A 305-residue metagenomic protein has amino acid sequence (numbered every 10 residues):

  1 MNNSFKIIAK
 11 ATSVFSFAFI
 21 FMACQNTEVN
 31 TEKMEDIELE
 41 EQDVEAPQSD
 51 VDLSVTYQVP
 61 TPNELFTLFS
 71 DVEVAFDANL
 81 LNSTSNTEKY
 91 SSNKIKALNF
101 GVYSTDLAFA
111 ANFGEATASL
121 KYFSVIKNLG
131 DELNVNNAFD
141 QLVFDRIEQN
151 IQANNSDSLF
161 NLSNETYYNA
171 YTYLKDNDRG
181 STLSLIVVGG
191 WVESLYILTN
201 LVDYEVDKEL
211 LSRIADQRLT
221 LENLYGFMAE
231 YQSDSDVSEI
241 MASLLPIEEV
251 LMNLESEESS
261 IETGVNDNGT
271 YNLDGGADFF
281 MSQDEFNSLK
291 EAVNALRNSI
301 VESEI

Functional and structural regions predicted by a protein language model:
N2-S13: Bacterial N-terminal signal peptides that target proteins for export
I20-A23: C-terminal motif of bacterial Sec signal peptides marking the signal peptidase cleavage site
Q25-E28: Bacterial signal peptide processing site
K33-I147: N-terminal Sec/ER secretory leader and immediately downstream segment of secreted/extracellular precursors
E88, S92-I95, L107-G114, A118 (+7 more regions): Non-transmembrane, amphipathic alpha-helical segments
L107-G114, L133, N137, L174-N177 (+5 more regions): Secondary-structure edge/capping motif, primarily at the C-terminal ends of alpha-helices and the immediately following
S156-M241: Extended amphipathic alpha-helical interaction segments
F227, Q232-I305: A cross-kingdom marker for long, charged
